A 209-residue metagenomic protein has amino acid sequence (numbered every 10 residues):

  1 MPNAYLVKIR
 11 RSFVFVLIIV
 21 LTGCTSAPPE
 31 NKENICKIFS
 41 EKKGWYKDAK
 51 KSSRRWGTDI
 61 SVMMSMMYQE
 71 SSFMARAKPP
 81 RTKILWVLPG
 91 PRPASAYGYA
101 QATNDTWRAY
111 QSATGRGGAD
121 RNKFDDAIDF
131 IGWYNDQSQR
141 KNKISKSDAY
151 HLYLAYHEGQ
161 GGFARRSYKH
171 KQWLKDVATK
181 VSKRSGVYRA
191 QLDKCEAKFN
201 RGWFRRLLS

Functional and structural regions predicted by a protein language model:
P2-F13: Bacterial N-terminal signal peptides that target proteins for export
V20-G23: C-terminal motif of bacterial Sec signal peptides marking the signal peptidase cleavage site
T25-W203: Catalytic glycan-binding domains that act on GlcNAc-containing polysaccharides
L208-S209: Short, solvent-exposed mixed-charge patches
